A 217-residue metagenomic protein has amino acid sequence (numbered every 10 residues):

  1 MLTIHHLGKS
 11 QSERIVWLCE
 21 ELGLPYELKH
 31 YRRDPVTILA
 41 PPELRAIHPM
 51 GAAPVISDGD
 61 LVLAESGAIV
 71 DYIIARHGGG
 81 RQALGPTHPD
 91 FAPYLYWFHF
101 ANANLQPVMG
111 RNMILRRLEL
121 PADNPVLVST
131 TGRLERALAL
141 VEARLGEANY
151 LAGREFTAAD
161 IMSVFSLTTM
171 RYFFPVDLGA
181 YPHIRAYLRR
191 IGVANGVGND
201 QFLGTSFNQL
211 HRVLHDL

Functional and structural regions predicted by a protein language model:
M1-V128, E142: GST-like domain detector, emphasizing the conserved glutathione-binding G-site in the N-terminal thioredoxin-like
R32, I184, G204: Residue-level "edge-of-site" marker
R33-D34, F156, S206-F207: Positions that flank functional sites
L39, L118, V176, L210-R212: Residue-level signature of transmembrane alpha-helix interfaces in integral membrane proteins
H77, A180-H183, Y187, F207 (+1 more regions): Extended, non-catalytic scaffold segments that flank or surround catalytic motifs
F98-G196: GST-like fold's C-terminal all-alpha helical module
D200: Charged phosphate-binding loop/patch that engages nucleotide di/tri-phosphates or the phosphate backbone of nucleic
L203-L217: Acidic/histidine-enriched, glycine/proline-rich intrinsically disordered or flexible terminal extensions
